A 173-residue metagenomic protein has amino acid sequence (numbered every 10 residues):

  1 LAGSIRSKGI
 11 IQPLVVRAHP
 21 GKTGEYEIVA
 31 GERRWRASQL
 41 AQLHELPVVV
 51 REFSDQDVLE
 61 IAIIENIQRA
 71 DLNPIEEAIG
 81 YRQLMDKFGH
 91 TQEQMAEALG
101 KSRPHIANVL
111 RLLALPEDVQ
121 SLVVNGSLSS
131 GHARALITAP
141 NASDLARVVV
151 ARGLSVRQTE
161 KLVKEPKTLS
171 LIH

Functional and structural regions predicted by a protein language model:
L1-R51: Short, charged/polar connector segments at secondary-structure boundaries
A2-R6, I64, R82, Q120: Solvent-exposed, non-membrane alpha-helical residues enriched in polar/charged side chains
A30-R33, L59, E76, T91: A generic structural signal for residues located within well-ordered alpha-helices of large catalytic or ligand-binding
R51-V58, K164: Flexible hinge/switch segments at interdomain interfaces of large molecular machines
L59-A70: Short, Lys/Arg-enriched N-terminal segment that forms or immediately precedes the first helix of a structured domain
L72, E76-I172: Amphipathic alpha-helical extensions and coiled-coil-like segments
